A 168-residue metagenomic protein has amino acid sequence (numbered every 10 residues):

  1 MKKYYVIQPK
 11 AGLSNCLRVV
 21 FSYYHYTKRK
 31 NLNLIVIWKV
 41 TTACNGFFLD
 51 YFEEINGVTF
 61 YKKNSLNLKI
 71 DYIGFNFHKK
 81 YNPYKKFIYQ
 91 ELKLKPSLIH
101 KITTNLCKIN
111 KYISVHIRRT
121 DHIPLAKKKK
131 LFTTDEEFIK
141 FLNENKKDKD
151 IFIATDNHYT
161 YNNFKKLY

Functional and structural regions predicted by a protein language model:
M1-P9: Extracellular/lumenal mucin-like low-complexity stalks
K2-K3, K30-N33, I109-Y112, K147-D150: Short coil/turn segments at beta-strand junctions that form active-site/ligand-binding loops
V6, N33-K39, S114-H116, F152-A154: A structural signal for short, well-ordered beta-strand segments and their strand-loop junctions that often border
Q8-R18, P124-A126, K130-F132: A short, glycine/small-residue-rich beta-strand->loop->alpha-helix junction that serves as a flexible
A11-L13, K39-C44, R118-H122, D156-T160: Short, solvent-exposed loop/turn segments at secondary-structure junctions
C16-R29, F138-N143: Histidine-anchored nucleotide/phosphate-binding helix
T41-D148: Secretory-pathway luminal glycosyltransferase catalytic domains
K146-Y168: Donor-binding and catalytic core of enzymes assembling or modifying cell-surface/extracellular glycoconjugates
